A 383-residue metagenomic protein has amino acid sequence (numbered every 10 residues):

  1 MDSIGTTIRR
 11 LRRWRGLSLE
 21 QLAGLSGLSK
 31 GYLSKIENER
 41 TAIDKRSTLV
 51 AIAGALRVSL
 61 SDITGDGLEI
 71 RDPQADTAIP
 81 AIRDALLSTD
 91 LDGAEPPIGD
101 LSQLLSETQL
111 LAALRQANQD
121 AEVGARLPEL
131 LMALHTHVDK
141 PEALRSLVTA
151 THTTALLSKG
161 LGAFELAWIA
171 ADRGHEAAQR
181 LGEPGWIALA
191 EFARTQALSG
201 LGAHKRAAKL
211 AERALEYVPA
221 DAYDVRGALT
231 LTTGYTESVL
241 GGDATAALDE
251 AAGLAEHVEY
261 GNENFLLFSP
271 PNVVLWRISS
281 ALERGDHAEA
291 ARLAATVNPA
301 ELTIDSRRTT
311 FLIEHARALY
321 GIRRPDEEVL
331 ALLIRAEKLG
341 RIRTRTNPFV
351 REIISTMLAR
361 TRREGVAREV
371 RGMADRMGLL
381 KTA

Functional and structural regions predicted by a protein language model:
T6-L25: Short basic helix-loop element that most often maps to the first helix and adjoining turn of HTH DNA-binding modules
G27, S47-D62: DNA major-groove recognition helix of helix-turn-helix/homeodomain DNA-binding modules
R57-D72, V273: Short C-terminal boundary/hinge segments that cap the last helix of small helical domains
G65-E95: Short, charged recognition helix plus adjacent turn of helix-turn-helix-like nucleic-acid-binding domains
P96-T108, A112-A383: Conserved binding/catalytic microenvironments
